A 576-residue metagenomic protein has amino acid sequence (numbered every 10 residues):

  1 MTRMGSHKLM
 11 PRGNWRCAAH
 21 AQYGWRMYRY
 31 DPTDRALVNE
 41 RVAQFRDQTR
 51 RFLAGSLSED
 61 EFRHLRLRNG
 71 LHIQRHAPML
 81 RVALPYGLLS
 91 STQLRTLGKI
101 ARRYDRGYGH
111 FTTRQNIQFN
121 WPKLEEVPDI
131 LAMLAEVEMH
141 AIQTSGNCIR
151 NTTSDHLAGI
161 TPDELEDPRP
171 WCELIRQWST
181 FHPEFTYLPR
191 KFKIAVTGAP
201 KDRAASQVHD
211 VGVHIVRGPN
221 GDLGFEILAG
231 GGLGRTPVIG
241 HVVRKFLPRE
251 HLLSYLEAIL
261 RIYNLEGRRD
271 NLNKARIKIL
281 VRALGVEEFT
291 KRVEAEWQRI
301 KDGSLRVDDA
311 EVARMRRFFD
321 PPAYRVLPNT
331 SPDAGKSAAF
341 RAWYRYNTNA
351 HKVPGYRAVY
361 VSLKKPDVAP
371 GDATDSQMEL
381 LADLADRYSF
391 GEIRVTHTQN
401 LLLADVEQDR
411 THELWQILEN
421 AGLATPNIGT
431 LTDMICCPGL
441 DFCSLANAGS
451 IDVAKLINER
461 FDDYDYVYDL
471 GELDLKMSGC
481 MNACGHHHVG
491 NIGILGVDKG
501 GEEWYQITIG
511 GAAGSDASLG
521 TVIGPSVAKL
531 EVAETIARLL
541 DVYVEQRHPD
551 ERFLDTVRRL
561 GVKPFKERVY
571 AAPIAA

Functional and structural regions predicted by a protein language model:
T2-A576: Peripheral terminal and linker regions in Fe-S/redox and tRNA-modifying enzymes
